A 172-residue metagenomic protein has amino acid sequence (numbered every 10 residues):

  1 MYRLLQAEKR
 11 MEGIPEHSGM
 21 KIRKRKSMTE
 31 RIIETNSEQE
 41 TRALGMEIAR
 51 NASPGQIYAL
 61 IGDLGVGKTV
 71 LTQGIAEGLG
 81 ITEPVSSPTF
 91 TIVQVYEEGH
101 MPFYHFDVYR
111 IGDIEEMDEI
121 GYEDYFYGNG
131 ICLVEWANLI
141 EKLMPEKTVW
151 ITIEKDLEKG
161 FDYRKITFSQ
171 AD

Functional and structural regions predicted by a protein language model:
T29-L44: N-terminal pre-Walker A segment at the start of P-loop NTPase domains
T29-R31, E77, E115-M117, E123-D172: Short phosphate-coordinating micro-motif centered on Lys-Gly-acidic
R50-P54: Phosphate-binding P-loop
L60: Hydrophobic anchor at the beta1->P-loop junction of P-loop NTPases
L64: The conserved Walker
K68: Conserved lysine of the Walker
I81-Y96: Short beta-strand-centered segment that lines the nucleotide-binding/catalytic pocket of NTP-utilizing
